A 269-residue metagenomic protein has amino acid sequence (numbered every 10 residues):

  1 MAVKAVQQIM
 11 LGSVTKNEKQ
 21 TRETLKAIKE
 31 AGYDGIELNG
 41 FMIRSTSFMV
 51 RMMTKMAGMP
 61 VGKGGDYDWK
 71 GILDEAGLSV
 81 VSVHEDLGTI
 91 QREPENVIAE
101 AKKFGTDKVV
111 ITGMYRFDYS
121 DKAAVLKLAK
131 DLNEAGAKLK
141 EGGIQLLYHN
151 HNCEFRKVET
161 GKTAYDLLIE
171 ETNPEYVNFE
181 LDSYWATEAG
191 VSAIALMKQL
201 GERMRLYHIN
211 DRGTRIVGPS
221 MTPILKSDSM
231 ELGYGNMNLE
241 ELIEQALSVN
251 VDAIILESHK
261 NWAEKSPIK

Functional and structural regions predicted by a protein language model:
M1-D34, G40, R51, G161 (+2 more regions): Histidine-acidic metal/acid-base catalytic patches
M1-K108, E202: N-terminal pre-domain/capping segments
A2, M42-S47, I72-A76, V109-T112 (+3 more regions): Short amphipathic alpha-helical segments, especially helix-boundary/capping motifs
M10-S13, M42-R44, E85-I90, Y115-D118 (+4 more regions): Solvent-exposed loop/turn segments at secondary-structure junctions within structured extracellular/periplasmic domains
K19-Q20, V61-G65, E93, A124-D131 (+2 more regions): Soluble or luminal CAZymes and related metallo-dependent hydrolases
T46-P60, Q91-E100, G113-L126, M221-M230 (+2 more regions): Surface-exposed, active-site-proximal loop segments in enzymatic domains
G64-E75, D131-E141, L196, E241: Catalytic-core regions built around general acid/base machinery
S79-V80, H84-N178: Active-site acidic/histidine proton-transfer and metal-coordination neighborhood in alpha/beta enzyme cores
